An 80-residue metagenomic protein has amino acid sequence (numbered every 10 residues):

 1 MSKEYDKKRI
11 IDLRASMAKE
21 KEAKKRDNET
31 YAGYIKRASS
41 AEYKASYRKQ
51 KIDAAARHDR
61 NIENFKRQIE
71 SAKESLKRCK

Functional and structural regions predicted by a protein language model:
M1-E4, H58, I69: Compositionally biased, disordered extreme N-termini, encompassing classical targeting presequences
M1-K25: Short, charge/polar-rich alpha-helical segments
M17-K49: Extended alpha-helical coiled-coil "stalk/arm" regions that act as elongated linkers or oligomerization scaffolds
K49-I52, A56-D59: Extended, low-aromatic, Leu/Ala- and acidic/polar-enriched alpha-helical coiled-coil segments that form the periplasmic
R60-K80: Long amphipathic alpha-helical coiled-coil segments
